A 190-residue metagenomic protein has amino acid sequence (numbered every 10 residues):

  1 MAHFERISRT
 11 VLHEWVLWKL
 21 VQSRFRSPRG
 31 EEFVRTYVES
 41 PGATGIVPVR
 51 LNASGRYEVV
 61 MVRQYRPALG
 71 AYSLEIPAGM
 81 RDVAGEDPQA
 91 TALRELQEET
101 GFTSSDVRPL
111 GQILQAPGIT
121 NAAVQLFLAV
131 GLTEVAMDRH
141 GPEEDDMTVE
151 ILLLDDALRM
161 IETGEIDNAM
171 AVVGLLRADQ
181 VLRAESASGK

Functional and structural regions predicted by a protein language model:
F4-I7, Y72, P109, P117-T120 (+3 more regions): Nudix hydrolase/Nudix homology domain
R9-V47: Acidic, metal-coordinating catalytic segment for phosphate/diphosphate chemistry, firing primarily on the Nudix
V11-V16, P28, P67, I113-V124 (+1 more regions): Acidic pyrophosphate-coordinating catalytic loop
V21-R29, A116-A136: Active-site-adjacent beta-strand/loop module that shapes the phosphate/pyrophosphate-binding cleft
F25, P48, M61, L128-A129 (+1 more regions): Conserved hydrophobic "DFG−1" position in protein kinase catalytic cores
V38, V47, G55-R94, A136 (+1 more regions): Conserved Nudix-box catalytic region and its N-terminal flanking loop in Nudix hydrolases and closely related
V83-P88, E99-D106: Beta-rich strand-turn-strand
T103-P109, L114-A116, D138: Acidic/glycine-rich phosphate/pyrophosphate-binding loops and surrounding catalytic core that coordinate Mg2+
